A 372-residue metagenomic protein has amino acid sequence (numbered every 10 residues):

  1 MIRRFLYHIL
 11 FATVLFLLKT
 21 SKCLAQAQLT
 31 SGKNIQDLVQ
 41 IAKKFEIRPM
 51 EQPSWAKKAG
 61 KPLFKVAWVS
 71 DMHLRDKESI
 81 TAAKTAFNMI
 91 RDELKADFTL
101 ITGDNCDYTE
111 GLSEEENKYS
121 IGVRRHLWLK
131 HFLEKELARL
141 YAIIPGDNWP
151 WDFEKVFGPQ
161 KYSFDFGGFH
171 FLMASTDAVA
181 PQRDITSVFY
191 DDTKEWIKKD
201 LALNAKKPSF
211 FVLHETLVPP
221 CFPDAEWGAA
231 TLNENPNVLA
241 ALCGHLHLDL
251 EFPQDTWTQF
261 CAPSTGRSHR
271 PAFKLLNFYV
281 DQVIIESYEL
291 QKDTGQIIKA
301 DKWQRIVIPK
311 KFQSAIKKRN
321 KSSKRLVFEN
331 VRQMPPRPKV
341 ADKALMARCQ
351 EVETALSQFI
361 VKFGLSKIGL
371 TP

Functional and structural regions predicted by a protein language model:
M1-L10, S21: Bacterial N-terminal signal peptides that target proteins for export
A27-Y119, K199: N-terminal active-site segment of His-dependent metallophosphoesterases
L29-K44, L250-V352, F363: Binuclear metal-dependent phosphoesterase catalytic core
K44-W55, A82-A86, R125-K130, W149-Y162 (+3 more regions): Alpha-helical scaffolding within the catalytic cores of extracellular/periplasmic polymer-degrading hydrolases
W55-A67, S163-M173, N204-F210, P253-T258 (+1 more regions): Beta-strand-turn-beta hairpins that frame and shape the catalytic cleft of phosphate-ester-processing enzymes
V69-L74, G103-C106, D147-N148, T176-A178 (+3 more regions): Active-site metal-binding loops of divalent metal-dependent hydrolases
I80-Q160, D165-F166: Core catalytic region of metal-dependent phosphoesterases/phosphodiesterases, especially metallo-beta-lactamase-like
M89-T99, K135, L140, L172 (+4 more regions): His/acidic metal-ligating clusters that form di-metal
